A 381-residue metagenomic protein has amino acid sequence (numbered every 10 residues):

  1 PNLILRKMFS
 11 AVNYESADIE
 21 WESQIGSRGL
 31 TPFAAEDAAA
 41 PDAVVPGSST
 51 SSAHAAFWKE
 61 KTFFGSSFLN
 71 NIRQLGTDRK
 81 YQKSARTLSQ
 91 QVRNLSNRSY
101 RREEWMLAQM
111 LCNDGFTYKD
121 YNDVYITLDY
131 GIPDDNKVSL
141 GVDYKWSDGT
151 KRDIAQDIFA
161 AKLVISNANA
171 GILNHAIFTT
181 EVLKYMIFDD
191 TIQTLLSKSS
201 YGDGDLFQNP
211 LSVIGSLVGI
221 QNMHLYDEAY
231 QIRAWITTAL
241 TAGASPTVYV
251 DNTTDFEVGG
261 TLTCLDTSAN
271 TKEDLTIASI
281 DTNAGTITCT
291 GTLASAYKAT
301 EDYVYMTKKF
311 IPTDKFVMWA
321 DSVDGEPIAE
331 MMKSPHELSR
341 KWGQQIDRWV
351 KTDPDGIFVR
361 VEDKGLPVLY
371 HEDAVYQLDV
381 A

Functional and structural regions predicted by a protein language model:
P1-S16, V375-A381: N-terminal alpha-helical "arm" segments
R6-Q74: Assembly/oligomerization interface modules of large self-assembling protein complexes
G26, L30, D135-S147: Charged, low-complexity intrinsically disordered segments
A55-D134, D153, D157-V182, K351 (+1 more regions): Long, contiguous amphipathic alpha-helices that act as assembly "spine/axial" helices in icosahedral shell and virion
G141-G149, Q193-A234, V258-G260, T288 (+1 more regions): Sequence/fold signature of self-assembling virion shell proteins
Q156-I220, H224: Ordered core of a single globular domain
I172-N174, S245, K315: Short, surface-exposed beta-edge/turn micro-motifs
Q231-A299, M306: Autoprocessing Asn-cyclization modules and mimics
